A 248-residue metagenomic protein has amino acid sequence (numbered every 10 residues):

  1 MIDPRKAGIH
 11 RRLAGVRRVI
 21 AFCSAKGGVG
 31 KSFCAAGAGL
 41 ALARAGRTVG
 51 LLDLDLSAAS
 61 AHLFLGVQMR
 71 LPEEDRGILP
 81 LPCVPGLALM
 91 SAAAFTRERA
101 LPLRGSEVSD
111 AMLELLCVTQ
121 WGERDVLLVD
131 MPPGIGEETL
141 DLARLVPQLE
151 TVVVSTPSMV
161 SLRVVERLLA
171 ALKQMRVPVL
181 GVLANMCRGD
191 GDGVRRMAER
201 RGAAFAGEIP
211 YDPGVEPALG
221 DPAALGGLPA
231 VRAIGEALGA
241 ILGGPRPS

Functional and structural regions predicted by a protein language model:
M1-A25, R70, G239: Extreme N-terminal, non-catalytic leader segments that precede Walker-type/kinase nucleotide-binding cores
I2, V118, V126-P217: Conserved catalytic-core segment of NTP-binding enzymes
L13, A58, G105-L113, G136 (+3 more regions): Amphipathic alpha-helical transducer elements in NTP-driven molecular machines
V16, G27, D53, A61 (+7 more regions): Residue-level signature of catalytic and energy-coupling elements of molecular machines, predominantly ATP/GTP-dependent
R18-D55: Walker A/P-loop phosphate-binding motif and the immediately C-terminal alpha-helix
L42-P102, S109-C117: Phosphate-binding loop that captures ATP/GTP phosphates
M90-D141, V146: Switch II (G3) loop of P-loop NTPases
L219-V231: C-terminal boundary of histidine-terminating zinc-finger modules
